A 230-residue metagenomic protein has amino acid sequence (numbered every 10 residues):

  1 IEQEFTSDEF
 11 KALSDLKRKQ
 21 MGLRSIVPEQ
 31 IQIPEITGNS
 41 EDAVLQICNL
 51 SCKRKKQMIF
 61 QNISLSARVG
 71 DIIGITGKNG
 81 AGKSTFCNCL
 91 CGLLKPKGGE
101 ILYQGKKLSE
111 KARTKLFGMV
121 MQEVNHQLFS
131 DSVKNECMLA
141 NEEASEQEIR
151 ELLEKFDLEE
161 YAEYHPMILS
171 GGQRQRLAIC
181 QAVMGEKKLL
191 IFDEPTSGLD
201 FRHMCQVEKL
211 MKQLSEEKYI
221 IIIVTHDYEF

Functional and structural regions predicted by a protein language model:
T76-K78: The feature captures the beta-strand-to-loop junction immediately N-terminal to the Walker
C91: Helix-to-loop junction immediately C-terminal to a conserved catalytic motif
G99-R113: Conserved ABC transporter NBD signature motif
E146-Y161: Conserved ABC ATPase "signature" region
H165-L169, Q173: Conserved ABC ATPase signature
I179: Hydrophobic anchor residue at the start of the ABC signature
L190-D193: Catalytic Walker B motif of ABC-type/P-loop ATPase nucleotide-binding domains
